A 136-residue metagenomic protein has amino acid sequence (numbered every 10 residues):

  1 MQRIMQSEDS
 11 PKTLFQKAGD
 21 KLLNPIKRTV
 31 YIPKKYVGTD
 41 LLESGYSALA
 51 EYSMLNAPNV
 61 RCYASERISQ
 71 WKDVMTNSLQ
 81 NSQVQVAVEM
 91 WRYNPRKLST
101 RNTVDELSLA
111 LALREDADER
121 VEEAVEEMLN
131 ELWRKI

Functional and structural regions predicted by a protein language model:
M1-Q6: Loop-centered beta-sheet repeat module
P11-I136: Long, low-complexity, charge-rich intrinsically disordered regions
